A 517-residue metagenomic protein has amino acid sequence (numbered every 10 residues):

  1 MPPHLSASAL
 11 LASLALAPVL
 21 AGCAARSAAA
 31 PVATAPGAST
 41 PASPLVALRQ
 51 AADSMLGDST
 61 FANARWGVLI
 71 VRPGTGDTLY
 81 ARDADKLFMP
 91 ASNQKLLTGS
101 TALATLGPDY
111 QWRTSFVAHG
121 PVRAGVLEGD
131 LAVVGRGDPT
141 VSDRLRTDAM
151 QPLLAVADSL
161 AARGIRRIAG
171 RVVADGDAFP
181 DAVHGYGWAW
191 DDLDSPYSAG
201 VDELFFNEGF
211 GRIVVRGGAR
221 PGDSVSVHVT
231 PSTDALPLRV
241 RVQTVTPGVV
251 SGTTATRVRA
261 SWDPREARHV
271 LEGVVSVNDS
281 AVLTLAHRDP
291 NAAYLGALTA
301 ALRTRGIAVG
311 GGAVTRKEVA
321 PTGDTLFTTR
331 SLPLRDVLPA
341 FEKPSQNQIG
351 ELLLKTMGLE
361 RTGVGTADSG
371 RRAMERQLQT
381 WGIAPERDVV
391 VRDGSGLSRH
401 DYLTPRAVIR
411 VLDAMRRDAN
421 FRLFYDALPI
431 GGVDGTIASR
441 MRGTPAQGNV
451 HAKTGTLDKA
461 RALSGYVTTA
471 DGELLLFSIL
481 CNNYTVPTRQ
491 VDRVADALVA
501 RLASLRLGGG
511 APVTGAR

Functional and structural regions predicted by a protein language model:
M1-A12: Bacterial N-terminal signal peptides that target proteins for export
V19-G22: C-terminal motif of bacterial Sec signal peptides marking the signal peptidase cleavage site
A24-G57, A104-E386, A470-D471, R493-A497 (+1 more regions): Conserved serine DD-peptidase/penicillin-binding transpeptidase domain and beta-lactam-recognizing active-site
D58-R82, V314: A short, well-structured edge-of-sheet supersecondary motif
V68-I70, T114-F116, S464: Short beta-strand scaffold segments in enzyme catalytic cores
L79-A81, P344, L354-R517: Small-residue-rich helix-loop
A81-T101: Short active-site loop at a secondary-structure junction that contains or immediately precedes the catalytic residue(s)
